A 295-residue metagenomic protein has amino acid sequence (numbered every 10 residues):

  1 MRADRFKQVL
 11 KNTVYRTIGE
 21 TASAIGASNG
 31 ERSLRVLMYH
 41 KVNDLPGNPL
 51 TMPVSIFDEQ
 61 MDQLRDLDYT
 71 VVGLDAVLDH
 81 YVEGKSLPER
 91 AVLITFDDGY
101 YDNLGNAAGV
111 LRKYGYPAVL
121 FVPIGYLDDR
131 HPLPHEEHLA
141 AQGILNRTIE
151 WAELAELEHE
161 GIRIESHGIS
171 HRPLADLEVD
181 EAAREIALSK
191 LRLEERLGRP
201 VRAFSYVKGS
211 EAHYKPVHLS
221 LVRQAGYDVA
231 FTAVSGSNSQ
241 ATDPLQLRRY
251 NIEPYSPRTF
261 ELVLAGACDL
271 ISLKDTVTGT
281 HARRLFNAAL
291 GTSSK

Functional and structural regions predicted by a protein language model:
M1-I94, D102, D176-K295: C-terminal active-site subregion of NodB/CE4 polysaccharide deacetylases
E20-A24, L78-D79, H138-E160, A187-L191: Alpha-helical scaffolding within the catalytic cores of extracellular/periplasmic polymer-degrading hydrolases
N29-E31, R65-D66, G109-G115, R147-E165 (+2 more regions): Acidic (Asp/Glu)-rich catalytic clusters
K41-M52, P132-N146: Acidic/histidine-rich helix-loop elements that form or flank divalent-metal/phosphate-binding sites at the catalytic
I94-T95, I164: Residue-level marker for buried hydrophobic side chains located in beta-strands that build the well-ordered beta-sheet
G99-G105: Short acidic, Gly/Ser-rich segments with clustered Asp/Glu that frequently serve as metal-coordination loops in enzyme
N106-I124: A short alpha/beta connector and helix-capping loop motif
